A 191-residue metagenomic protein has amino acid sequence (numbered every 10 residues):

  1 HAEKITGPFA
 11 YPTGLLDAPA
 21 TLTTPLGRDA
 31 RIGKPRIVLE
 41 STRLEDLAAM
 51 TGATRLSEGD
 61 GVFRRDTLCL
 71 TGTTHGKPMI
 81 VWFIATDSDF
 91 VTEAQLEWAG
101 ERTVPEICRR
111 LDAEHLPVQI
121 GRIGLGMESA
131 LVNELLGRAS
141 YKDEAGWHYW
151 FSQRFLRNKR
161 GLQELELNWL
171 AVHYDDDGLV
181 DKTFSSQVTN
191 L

Functional and structural regions predicted by a protein language model:
A2-I32, I37-V104, L111, Q119-L191: A cross-family detector of function-defining hotspots
H115: Gly/Ser-rich helix-loop-strand patches that form or flank binding pockets for ribonucleotide-derived cofactors
